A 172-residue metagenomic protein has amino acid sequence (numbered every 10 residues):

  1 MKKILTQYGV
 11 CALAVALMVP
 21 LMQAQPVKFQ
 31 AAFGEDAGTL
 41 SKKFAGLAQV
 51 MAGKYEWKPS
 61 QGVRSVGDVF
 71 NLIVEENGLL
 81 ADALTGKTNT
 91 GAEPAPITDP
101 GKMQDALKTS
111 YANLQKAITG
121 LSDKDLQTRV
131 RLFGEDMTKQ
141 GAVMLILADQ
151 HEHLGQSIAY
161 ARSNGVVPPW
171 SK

Functional and structural regions predicted by a protein language model:
M1-A12: Bacterial N-terminal signal peptides that target proteins for export
A12-V19: Alpha-helical transmembrane segments
V19-Q25: Sec/Tat signal peptide C-region and signal peptidase I cleavage site
Q25-A37: N-terminal beta-strand motif that seeds the catalytic metal site of vicinal oxygen chelate
G34-A48, K54-E93, R131-K172: Short, contiguous alpha-helical
F44, T98-R131, M137-E152: Acidic/histidine-rich alpha-helical segments that form the ligand environment of transition-metal centers
G53, S122, L126, V166: Glycine-rich, flexible loop/turn motifs
